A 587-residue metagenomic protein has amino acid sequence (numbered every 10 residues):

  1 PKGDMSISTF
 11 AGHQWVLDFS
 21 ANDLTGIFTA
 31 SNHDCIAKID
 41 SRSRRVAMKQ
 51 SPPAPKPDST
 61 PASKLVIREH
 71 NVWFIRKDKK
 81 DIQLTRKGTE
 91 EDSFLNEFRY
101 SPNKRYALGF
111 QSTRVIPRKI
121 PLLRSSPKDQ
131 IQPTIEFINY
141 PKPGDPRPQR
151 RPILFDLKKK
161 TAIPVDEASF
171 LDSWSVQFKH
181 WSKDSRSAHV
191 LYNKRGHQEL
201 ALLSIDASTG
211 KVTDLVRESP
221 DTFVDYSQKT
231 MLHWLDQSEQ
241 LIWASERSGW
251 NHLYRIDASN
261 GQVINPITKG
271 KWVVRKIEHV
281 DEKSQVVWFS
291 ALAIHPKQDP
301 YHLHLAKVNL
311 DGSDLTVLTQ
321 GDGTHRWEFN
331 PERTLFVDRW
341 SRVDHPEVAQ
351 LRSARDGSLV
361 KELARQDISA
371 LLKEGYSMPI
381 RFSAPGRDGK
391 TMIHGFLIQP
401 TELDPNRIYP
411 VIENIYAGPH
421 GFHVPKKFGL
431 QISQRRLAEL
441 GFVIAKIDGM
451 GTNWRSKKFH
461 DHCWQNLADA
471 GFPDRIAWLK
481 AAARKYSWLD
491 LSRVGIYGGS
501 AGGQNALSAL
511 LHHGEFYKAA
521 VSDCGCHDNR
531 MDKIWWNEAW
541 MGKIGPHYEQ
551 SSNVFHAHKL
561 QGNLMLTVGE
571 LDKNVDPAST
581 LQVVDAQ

Functional and structural regions predicted by a protein language model:
S6-G12: Short Pro-Gly-centered beta-turn/loop motif in secreted/extracellular proteins
S20-R45, L123-Q130: Structured interaction patches on ligand/partner-binding surfaces of diverse proteins
S51-L65, T89-A107, E136-D145, Q149-R151 (+10 more regions): Conserved beta-propeller blade repeats
E69-W73, I116-L122, Q149-R151, H197-L203 (+3 more regions): Structural motif
R76-K79, L157-K160, D206-G210, A258-N260 (+2 more regions): Short loop/turn segments that connect beta-strands within beta-propeller blades
D81-F98, G109-V165, R355-S369, H423-S433 (+1 more regions): Predominantly five- to eight-bladed beta-propeller fold
D81-R86, I163-D166, V212-S219, I264-K269 (+2 more regions): Beta-propeller fold detector
S185, L191, T324-Q587: Serine-hydrolase catalytic core recognition
